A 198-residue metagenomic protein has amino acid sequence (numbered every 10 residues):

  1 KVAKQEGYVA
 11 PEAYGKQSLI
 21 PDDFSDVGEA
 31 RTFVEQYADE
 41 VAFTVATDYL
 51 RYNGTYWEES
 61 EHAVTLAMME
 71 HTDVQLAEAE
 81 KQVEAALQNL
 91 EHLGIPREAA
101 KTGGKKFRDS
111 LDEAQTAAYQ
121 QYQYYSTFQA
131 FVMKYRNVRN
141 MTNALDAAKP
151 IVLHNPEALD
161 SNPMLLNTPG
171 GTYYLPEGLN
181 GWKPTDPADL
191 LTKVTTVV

Functional and structural regions predicted by a protein language model:
K1-A13: Repeat-associated, polar segments at repeat-unit boundaries in modular proteins
A10-V198: Intein modules and their embedded homing endonuclease domains
